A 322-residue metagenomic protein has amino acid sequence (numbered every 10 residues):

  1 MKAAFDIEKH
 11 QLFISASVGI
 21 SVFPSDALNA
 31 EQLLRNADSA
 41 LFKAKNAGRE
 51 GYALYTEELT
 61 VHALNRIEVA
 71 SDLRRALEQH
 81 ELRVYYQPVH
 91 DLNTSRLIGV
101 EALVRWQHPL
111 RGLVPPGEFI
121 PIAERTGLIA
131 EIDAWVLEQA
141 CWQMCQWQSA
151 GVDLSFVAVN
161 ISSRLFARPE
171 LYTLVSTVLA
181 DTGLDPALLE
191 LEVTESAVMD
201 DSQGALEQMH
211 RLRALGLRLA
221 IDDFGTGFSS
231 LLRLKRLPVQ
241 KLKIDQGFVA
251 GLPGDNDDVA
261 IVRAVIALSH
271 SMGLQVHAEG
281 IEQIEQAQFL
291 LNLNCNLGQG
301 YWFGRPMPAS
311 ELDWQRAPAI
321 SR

Functional and structural regions predicted by a protein language model:
M1-I67, S71: Cyclic-dinucleotide signaling modules
K2, M144-Q148, L179-A180, L206-A214 (+2 more regions): Surface-exposed amphipathic alpha-helices with a cationic face
H10, P24, L92-R96, P109-L110 (+3 more regions): EAL-family c-di-GMP phosphodiesterase catalytic domain
H10, R49, L82, L128 (+3 more regions): Short glycine/serine/threonine/alanine-rich loop segments
L34, Y172-V175, S202-A205, M209 (+1 more regions): Heptad-repeat coiled-coil signal-transmission/dimerization helices
E57-L184, S196-A197, H210-R211, L231: Bacterial c-di-GMP phosphodiesterase EAL domain
